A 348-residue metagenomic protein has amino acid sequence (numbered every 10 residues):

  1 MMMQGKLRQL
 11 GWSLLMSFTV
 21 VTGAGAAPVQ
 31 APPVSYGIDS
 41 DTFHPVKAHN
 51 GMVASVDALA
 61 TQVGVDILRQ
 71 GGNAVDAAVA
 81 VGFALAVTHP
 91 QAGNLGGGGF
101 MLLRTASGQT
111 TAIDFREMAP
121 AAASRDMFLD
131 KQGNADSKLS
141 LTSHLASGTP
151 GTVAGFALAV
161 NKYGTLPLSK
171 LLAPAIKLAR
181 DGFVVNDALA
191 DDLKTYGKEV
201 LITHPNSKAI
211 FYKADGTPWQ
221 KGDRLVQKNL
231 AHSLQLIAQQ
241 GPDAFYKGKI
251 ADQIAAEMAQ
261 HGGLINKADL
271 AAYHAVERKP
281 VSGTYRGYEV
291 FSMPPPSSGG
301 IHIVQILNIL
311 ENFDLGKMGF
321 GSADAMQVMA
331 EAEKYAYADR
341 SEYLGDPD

Functional and structural regions predicted by a protein language model:
M1-K6: N-terminal secretory signal peptides that target proteins for export/translocation
G11-T22: Bacterial N-terminal signal peptides
A27-Q62, A74-V75, V79-Q240, F245-K247 (+3 more regions): Noncatalytic scaffold domains of N-terminal-nucleophile
A31, N312-D348: Internal maturation/activation junctions in enzymes
D66-L68: Long, structured ligand/cofactor-binding scaffold of large enzymes
